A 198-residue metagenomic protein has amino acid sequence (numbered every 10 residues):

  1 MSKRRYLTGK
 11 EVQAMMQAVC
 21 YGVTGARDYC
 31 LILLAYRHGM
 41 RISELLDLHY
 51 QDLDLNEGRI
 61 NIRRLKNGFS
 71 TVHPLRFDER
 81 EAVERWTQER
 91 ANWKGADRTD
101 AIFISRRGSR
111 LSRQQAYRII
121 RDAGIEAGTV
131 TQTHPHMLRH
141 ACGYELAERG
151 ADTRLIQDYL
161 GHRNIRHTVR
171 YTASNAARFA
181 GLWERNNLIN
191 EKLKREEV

Functional and structural regions predicted by a protein language model:
M1-V198: Conserved catalytic core of the tyrosine transesterase superfamily
